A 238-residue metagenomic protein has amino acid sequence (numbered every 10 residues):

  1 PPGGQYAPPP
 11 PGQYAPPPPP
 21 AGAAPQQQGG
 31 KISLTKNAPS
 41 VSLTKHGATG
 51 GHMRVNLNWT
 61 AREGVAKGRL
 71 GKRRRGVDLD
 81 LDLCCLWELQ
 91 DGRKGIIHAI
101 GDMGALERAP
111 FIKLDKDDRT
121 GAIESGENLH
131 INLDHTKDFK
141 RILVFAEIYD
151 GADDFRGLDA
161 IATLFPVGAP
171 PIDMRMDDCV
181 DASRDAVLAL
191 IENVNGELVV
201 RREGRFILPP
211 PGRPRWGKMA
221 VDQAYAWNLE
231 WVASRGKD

Functional and structural regions predicted by a protein language model:
P1-G4: Long, low-complexity intrinsically disordered regions
Y6, G12-R141, F145-D238: Intrinsic-disorder/low-complexity signal
